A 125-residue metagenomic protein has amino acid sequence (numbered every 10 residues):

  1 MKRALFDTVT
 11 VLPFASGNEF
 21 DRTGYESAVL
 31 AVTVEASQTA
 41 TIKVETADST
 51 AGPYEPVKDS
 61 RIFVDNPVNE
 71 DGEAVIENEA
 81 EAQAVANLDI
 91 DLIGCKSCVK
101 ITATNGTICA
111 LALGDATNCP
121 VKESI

Functional and structural regions predicted by a protein language model:
M1-G17, G24, E35, D59 (+2 more regions): C-terminal interaction-tip segments
T8, N18-E19, G72-N78, D89: Beta-strand-rich interaction surfaces with strong enrichment in secreted/lumenal proteins
D21-Q38, D89, S97-V99: Beta-rich globular "head" domains
A36-A84: Non-cytosolic beta-sandwich-type ligand-binding/adhesion modules
A80-K96: Short, surface-exposed tryptophan/glycine-enriched loops that mediate extracellular molecular recognition
